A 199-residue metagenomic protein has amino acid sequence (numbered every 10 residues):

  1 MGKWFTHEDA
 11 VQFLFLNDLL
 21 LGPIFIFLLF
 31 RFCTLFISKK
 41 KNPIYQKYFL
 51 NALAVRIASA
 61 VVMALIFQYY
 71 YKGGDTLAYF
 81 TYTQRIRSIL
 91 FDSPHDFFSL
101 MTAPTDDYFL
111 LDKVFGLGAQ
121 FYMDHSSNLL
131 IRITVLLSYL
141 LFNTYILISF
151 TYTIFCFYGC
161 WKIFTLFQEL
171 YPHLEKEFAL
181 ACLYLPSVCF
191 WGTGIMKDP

Functional and structural regions predicted by a protein language model:
G2-W4, L110-T151: Juxtamembrane segments of multi-pass membrane glycosylation machinery that transfer sugars from lipid-linked donors
W4-V61: Start-transfer (signal-anchor) and selected internal transmembrane alpha helices of multi-pass inner/ER membrane
L16, L20, L50, A54 (+2 more regions): Hydrophobic alpha-helical transmembrane segments of multi-pass membrane proteins
I26-F30, L130, C160, F164: Alpha-helical transmembrane segments of polytopic integral membrane proteins, especially the permease/helical cores
F30-S38, M63-Q68, T134, S138 (+3 more regions): Membrane-water interface at transmembrane helix exits
F67-Y82, F91-D112, F121-I133: Extracytoplasmic catalytic/substrate-binding loops of multi-pass membrane glycan-assembly enzymes
F142, I146, F150, F157 (+1 more regions): Transmembrane-helix signature of polytopic, membrane-embedded enzymes that assemble or transfer cell-envelope glycans
G194-P199: Short acidic/glycine- and proline-prone juxtamembrane loop motifs at membrane-interface regions of multi-pass membrane
